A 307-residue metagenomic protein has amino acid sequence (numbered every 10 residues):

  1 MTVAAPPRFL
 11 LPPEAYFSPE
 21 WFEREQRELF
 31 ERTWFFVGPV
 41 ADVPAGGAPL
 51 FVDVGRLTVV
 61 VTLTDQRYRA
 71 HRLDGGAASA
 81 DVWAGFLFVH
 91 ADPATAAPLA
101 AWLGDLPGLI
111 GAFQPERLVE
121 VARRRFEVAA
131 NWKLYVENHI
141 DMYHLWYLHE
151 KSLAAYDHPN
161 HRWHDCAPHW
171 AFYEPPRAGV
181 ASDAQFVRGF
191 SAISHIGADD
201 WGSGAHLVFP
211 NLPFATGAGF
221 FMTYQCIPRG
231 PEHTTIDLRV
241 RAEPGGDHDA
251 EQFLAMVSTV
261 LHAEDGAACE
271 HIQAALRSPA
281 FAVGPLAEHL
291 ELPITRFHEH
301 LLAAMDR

Functional and structural regions predicted by a protein language model:
M1-A70, A80: N-terminal pre-ligand scaffold of iron-sulfur
T62-Y68, S79-V82, F86-R307: C-terminal catalytic domain of Rieske-type non-heme iron oxygenases
L73-A77: Active-site glycine-rich loop that binds ribose-phosphate moieties when present
